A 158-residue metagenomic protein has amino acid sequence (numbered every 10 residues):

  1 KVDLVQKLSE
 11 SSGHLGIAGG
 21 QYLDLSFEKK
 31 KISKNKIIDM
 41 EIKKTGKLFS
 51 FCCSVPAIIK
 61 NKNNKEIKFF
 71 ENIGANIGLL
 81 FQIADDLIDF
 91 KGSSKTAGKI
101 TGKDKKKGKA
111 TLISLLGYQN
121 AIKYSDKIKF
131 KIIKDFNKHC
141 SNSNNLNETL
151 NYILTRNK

Functional and structural regions predicted by a protein language model:
K1-K158: All-alpha prenyltransferase/terpene-synthase fold signal
